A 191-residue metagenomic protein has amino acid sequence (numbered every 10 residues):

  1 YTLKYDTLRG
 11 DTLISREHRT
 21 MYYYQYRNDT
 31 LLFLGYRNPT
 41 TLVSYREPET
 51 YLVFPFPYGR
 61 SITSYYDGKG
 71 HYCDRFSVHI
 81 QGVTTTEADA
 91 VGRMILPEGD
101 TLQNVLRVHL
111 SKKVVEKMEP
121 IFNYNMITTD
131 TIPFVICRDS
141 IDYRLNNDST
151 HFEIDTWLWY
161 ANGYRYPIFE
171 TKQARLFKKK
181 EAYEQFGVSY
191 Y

Functional and structural regions predicted by a protein language model:
Y1-Y191: Conserved functional acidic sites
